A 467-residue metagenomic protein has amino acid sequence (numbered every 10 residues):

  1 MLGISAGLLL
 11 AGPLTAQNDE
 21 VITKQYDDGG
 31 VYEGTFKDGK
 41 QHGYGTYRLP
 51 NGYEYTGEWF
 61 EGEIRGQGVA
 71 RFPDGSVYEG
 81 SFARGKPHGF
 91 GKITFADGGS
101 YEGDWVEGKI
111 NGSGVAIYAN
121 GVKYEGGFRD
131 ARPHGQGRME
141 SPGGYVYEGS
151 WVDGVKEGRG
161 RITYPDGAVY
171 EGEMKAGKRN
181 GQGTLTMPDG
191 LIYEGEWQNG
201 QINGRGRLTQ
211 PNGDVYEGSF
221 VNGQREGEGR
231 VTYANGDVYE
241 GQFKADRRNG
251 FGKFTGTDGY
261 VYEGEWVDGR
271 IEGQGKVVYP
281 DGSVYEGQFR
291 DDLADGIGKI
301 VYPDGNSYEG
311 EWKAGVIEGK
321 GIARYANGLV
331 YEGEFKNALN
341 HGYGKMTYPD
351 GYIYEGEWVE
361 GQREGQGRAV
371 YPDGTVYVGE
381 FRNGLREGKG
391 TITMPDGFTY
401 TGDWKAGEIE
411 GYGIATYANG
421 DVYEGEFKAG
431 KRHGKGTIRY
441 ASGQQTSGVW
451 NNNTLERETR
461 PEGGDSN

Functional and structural regions predicted by a protein language model:
M1-A11: Bacterial N-terminal signal peptides
A11-N18: Boundary at the C-terminal end of the N-terminal hydrophobic targeting segment
V21-T35: An edge-strand/N-cap motif at the start of beta-rich repeat modules
V31-H42, E54-R65, V77-P87, S100-I110 (+15 more regions): Conserved anchor residues at repeat-unit boundaries in beta-strand-based tandem repeats, strongest for the MORN repeat
A441, S447-N467: Terminal, low-structured helical/coil segments at or just beyond the last alpha-helical repeat
